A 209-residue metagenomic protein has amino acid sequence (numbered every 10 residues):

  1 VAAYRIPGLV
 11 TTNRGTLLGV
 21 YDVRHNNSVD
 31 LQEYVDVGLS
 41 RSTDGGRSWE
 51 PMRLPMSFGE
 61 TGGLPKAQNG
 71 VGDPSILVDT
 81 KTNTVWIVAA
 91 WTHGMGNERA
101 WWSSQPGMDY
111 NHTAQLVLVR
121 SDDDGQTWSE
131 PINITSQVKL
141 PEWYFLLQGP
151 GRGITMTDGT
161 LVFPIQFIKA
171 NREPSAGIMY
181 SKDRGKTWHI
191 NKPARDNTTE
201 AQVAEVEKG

Functional and structural regions predicted by a protein language model:
V1-G209: Asp-box/BNR beta-propeller blade signature and adjacent active/binding-site loops in extracellular glycan-interacting
